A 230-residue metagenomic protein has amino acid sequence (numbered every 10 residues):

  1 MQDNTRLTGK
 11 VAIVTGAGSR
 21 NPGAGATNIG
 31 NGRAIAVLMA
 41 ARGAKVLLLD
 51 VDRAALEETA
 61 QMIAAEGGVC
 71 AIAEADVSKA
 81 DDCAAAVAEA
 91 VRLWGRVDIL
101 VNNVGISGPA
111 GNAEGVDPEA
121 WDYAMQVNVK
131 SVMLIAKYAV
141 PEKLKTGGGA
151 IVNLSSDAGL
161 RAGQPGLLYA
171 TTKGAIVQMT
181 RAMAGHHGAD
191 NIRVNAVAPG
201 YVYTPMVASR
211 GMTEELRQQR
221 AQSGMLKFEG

Functional and structural regions predicted by a protein language model:
D3, L168, A189, Y201-M225 (+1 more regions): A glycine/serine/threonine-rich, flexible loop-to-helix segment that serves as the NAD(P) cofactor-binding "lid"
R6-L47: Canonical Rossmann dinucleotide-binding motif of NAD(H)/NADP(H)-dependent dehydrogenases/reductases, specifically
G25-T27, V116, A162-A170, A182: Active-site loop-to-helix junction immediately N-terminal to the catalytic Tyr of the SDR YXXXK motif in Rossmann-fold
G111-A113, D117-D122, L216-R220: Substrate-binding pocket helix/loop in short-chain dehydrogenase/reductase
A136, T172, T180: Active-site helix of classical SDR
P141, G185-A189: Alpha-helical segment proximal to the catalytic Tyr-Lys
S156: Residue(s) in the substrate-gating loop at a strand-loop-helix junction that position the organic substrate next
